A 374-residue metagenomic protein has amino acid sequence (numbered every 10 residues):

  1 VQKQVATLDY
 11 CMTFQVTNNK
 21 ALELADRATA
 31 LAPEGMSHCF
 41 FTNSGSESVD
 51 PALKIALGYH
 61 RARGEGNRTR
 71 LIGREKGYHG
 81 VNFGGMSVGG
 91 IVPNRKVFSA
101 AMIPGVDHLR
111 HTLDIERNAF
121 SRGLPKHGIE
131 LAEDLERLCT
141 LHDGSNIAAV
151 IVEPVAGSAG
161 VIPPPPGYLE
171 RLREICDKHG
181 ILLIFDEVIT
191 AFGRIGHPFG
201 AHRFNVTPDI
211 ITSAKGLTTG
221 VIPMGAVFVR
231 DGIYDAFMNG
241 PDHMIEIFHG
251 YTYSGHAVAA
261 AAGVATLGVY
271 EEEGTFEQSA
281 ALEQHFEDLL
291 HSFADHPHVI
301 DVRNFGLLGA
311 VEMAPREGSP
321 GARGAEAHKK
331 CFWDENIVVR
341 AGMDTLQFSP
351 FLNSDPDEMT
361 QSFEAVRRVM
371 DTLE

Functional and structural regions predicted by a protein language model:
V1-E374: Conserved N-terminal phosphate-binding loop of PLP-dependent enzymes in the Aspartate aminotransferase
